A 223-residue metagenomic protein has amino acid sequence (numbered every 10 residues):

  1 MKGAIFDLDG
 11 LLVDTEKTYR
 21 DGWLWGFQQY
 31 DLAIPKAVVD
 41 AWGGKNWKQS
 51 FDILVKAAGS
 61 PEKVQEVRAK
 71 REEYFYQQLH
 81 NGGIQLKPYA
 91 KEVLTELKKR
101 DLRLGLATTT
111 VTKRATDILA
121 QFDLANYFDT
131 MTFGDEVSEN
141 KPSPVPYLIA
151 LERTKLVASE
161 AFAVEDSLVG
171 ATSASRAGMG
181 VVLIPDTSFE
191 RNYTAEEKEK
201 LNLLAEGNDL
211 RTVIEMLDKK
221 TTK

Functional and structural regions predicted by a protein language model:
M1-D40: Active-site neighborhood of HAD-like aspartate-dependent phosphohydrolases
M1-K2, T95-K98, V111-K223: Asp-based, Mg2+/Mn2+-dependent phosphohydrolase catalytic module
L12, L86, L104, E139 (+1 more regions): Conserved SAM-binding loop
R20, L24, W47-D52, E72 (+2 more regions): An amphipathic alpha-helix signature
W25-Y30, E92-L102: A short, Lys/Arg-enriched amphipathic alpha-helix followed by its capping loop at the start of a domain
G26-F27, N46-P61, I118, L151: Helix-loop "lid/cap" segments that line or gate small-molecule binding pockets
A33, R103, G180: Residue-level detector of anion-binding/catalytic polar loops
V55-K91, R100: Metal-dependent phosphoesterase signature
